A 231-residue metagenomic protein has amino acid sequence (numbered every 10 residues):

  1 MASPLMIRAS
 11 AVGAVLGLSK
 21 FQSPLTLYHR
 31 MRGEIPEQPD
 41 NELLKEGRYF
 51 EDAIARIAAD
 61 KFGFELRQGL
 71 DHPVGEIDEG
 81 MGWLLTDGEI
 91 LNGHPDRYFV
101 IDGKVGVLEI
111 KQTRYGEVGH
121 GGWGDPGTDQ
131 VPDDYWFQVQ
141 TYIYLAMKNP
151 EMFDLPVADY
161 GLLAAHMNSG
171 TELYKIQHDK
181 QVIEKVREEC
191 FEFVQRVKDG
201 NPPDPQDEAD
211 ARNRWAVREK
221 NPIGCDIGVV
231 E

Functional and structural regions predicted by a protein language model:
M1-E231: Accessory terminal regions of nucleic-acid processing enzymes
